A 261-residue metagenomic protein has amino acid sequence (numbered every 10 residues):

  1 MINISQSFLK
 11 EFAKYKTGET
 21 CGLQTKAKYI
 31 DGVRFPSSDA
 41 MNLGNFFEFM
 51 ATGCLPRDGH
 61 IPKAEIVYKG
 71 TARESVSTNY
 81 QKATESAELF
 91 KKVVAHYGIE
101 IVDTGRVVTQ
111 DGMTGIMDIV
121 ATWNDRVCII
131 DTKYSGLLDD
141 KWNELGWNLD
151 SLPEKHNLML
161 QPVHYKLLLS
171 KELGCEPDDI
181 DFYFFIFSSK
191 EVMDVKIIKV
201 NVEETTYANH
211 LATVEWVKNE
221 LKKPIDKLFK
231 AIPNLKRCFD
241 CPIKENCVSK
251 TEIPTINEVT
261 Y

Functional and structural regions predicted by a protein language model:
M1-M117: Metal-dependent nuclease catalytic cores that hydrolyze phosphodiester bonds in DNA/RNA, characterized by
I4, R73-K91, E154-M159, H164-Y261: Metal-dependent nuclease catalytic regions and adjoining charged, substrate-binding loops involved in nucleic-acid end
K10, K16-E19, S135, N201-Y207: A short, sequence-level motif marking secondary-structure junctions
A51-L55, Y134-L137, S170-G174: Hydrophobic/aromatic-lined pockets within catalytic cores
A95-G98, A121-I129, L169-I180: Secondary-structure boundary elements
D103-L160: Non-catalytic protein-protein interaction segments used by genome-maintenance enzymes to assemble and couple activities
